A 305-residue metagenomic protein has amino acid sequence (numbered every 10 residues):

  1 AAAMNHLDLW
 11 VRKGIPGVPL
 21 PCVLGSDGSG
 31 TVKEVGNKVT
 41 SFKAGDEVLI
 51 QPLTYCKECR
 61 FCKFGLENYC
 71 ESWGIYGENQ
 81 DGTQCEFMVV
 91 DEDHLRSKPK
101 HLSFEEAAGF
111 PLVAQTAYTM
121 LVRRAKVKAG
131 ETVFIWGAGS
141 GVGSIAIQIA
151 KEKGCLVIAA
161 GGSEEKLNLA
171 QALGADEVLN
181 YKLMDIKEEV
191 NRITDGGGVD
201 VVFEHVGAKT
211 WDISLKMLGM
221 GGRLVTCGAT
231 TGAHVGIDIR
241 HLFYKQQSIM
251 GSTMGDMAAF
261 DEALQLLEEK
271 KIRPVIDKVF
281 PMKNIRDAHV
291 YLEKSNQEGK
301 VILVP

Functional and structural regions predicted by a protein language model:
A1-A3, K13-K63, H94, P99-L102: Glycine-rich beta-strand-centered segment in the early N-terminal region that forms part of a ligand/cofactor-binding
P19-G25, Y76-Q80, E86, L292: Short Gly/Pro-enriched turn/cap motifs at secondary-structure boundaries
P52-F87, E92-D93: Cysteine-cluster motifs in flexible loop/terminal segments that predominantly coordinate metals
L102-M184: Mid-domain Rossmann-like dinucleotide-binding core that forms the NAD(H)/NADP(H) cofactor-binding site
I158, E164, N168-S248: Glycine-rich cofactor phosphate-binding loops and adjacent beta1-alpha1 units of small-molecule cofactor enzyme domains
D212, M257-P305: C-terminal hydrophobic helical "lid"/dimerization subdomain of Rossmann-like NAD(P)H-dependent oxidoreductases
